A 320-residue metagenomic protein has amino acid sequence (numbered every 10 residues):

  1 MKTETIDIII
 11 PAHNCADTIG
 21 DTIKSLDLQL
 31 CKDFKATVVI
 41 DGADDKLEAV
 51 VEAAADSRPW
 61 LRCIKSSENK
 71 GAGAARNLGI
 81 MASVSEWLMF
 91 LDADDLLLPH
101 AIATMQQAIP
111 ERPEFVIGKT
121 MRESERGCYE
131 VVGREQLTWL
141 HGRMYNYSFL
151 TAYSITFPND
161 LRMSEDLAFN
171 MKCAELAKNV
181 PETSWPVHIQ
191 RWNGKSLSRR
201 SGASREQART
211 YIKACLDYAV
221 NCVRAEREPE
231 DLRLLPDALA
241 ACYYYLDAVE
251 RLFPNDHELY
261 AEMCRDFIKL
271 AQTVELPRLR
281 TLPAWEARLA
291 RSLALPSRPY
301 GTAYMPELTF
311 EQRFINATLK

Functional and structural regions predicted by a protein language model:
K2, A248-K320: Membrane-interface aromatic/basic loop that binds lipid-linked glycans or pyrophosphate carriers, typified by
K24-D33: Short, acidic, metal-binding catalytic loop of nucleotide-sugar glycosyltransferases
I40-A49, E68, D92: A conserved acidic beta->alpha catalytic loop
S66-S83: Glycine-rich, basic loop-to-helix element that forms the pyrophosphate-binding segment of sugar-nucleotide handling
L88: Short aromatic/hydrophobic "clamp" motif used to bind/position activated sugar donors
L96, H100-Y129: Conserved donor NDP-sugar-binding/catalytic core segment of glycosyltransferases
E130-S204: Conserved nucleotide-sugar donor-binding catalytic segment
P186-N193, R200-L232, Y245, R251-T273: Catalytic core of nucleotide-sugar-dependent glycosyltransferases
